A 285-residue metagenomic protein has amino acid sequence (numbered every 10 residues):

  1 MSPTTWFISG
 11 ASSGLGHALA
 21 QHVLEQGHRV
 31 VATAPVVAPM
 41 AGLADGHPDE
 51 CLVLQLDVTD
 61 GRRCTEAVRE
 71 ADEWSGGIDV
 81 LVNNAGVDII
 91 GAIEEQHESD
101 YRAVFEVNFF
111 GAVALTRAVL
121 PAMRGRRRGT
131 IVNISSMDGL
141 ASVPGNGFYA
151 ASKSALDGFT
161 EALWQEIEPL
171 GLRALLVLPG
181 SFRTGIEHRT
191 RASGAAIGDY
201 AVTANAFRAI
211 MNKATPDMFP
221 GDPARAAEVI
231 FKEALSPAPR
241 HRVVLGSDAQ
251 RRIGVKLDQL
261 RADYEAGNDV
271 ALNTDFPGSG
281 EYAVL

Functional and structural regions predicted by a protein language model:
S12-S13: Conserved glycine-rich cofactor-binding loop
L56-E66, E98: The beta1-alpha1 cofactor-binding region of Rossmann-like NAD(H)/NADP(H)-dependent oxidoreductases
E70-N83, I89: A glycine-rich helix->loop->beta "capping" turn within Rossmann-like NAD(P)(H)-dependent oxidoreductase domains
A92-I93, H97-R102: Substrate-binding pocket helix/loop in short-chain dehydrogenase/reductase
T116, S152: Active-site helix of classical SDR
S136: Residue(s) in the substrate-gating loop at a strand-loop-helix junction that position the organic substrate next
P169-R240: SDR active-site lid
